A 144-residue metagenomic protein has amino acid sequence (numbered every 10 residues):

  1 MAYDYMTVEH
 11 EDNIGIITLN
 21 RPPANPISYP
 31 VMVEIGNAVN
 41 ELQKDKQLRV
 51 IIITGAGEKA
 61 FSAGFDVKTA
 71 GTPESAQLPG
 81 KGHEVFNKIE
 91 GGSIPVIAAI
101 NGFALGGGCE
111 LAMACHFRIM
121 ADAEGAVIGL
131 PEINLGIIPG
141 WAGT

Functional and structural regions predicted by a protein language model:
M1-T54, N87, G91-G92: Conserved CoA-thioester-binding segment of acyl-CoA-metabolizing enzymes
I17, I53, D66, L111-A112: Hydrophobic/aromatic residues within transmembrane alpha-helices of multi-pass small-molecule transporters
P23, G57, E124-A126: A generic "binding-loop/recognition-motif" signal
M32-V33, G55-K88, A104, N134-G136: Glycine- (often His-adjacent) and acidic-residue-rich active-site loop that binds/positions the CoA thioester
G92-A98: Short beta-strand/loop segments at the ligand-binding rim of alpha/beta enzyme cores
A99, L105-T144: CoA-thioester-processing core
